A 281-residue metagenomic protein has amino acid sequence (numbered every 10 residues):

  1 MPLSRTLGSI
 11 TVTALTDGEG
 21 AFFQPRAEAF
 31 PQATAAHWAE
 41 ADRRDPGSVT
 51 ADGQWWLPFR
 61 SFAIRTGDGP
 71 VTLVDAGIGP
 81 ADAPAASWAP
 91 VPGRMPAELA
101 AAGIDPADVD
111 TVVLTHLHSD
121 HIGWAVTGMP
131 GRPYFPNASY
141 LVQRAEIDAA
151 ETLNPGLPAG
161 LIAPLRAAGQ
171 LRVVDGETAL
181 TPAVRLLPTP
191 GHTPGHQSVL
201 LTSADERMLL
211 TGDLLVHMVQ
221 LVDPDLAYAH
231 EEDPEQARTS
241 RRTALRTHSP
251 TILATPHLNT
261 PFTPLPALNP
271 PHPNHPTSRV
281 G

Functional and structural regions predicted by a protein language model:
P2-A101, S198-G212, H217: Conserved beta-strand hairpin/beta-sheet module of binuclear metal-dependent hydrolase folds, prominently
D17-G18, A76-G79, L117, A145-E146 (+3 more regions): Active-site metal-binding loops of divalent metal-dependent hydrolases
T72-V74, V113, Y140, M208-L210 (+1 more regions): Residue-level marker for buried hydrophobic side chains located in beta-strands that build the well-ordered beta-sheet
A85-A86, I122-G131, L265-P266: Metal-dependent catalytic neighborhoods of phosphoester/phosphodiester hydrolases
P90-I104, D108, Y134-P188, Q236-P250: Metallo-beta-lactamase
V109-D120: Metallo-beta-lactamase
L187-S198: Active-site glycine- and acidic-residue-rich loops that bind and position anionic ligands or nucleotide-like cofactors
E206-G281: Cap/insert and terminal regions of metallo-dependent hydrolase folds
